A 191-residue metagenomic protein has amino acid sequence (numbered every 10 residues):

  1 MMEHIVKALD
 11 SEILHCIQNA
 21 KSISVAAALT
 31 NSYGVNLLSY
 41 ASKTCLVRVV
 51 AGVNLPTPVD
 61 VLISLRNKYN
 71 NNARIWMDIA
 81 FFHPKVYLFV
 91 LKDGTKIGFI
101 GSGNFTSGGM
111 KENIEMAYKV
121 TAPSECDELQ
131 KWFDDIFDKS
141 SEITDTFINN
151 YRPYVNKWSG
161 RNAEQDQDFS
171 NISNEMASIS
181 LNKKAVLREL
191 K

Functional and structural regions predicted by a protein language model:
M1-K191: PLD/PLD-like phosphodiesterase catalytic module centered on the HKD motif
